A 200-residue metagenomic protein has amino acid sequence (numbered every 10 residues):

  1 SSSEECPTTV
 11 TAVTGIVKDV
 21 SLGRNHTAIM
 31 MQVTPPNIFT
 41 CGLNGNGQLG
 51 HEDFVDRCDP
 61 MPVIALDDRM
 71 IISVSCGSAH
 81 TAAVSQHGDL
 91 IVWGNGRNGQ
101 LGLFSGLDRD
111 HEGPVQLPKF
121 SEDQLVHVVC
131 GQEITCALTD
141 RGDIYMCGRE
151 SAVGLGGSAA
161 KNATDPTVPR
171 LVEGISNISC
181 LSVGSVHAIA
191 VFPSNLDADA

Functional and structural regions predicted by a protein language model:
S1-A200: Eukaryote-biased RCC1-like beta-propeller repeat architecture
